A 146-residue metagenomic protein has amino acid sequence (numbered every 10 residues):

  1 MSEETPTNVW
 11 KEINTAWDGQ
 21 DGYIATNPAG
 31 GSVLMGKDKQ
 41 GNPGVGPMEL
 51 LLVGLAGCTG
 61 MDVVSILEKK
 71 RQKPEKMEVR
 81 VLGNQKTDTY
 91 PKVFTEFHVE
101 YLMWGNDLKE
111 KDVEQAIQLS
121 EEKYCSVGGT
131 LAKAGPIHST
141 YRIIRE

Functional and structural regions predicted by a protein language model:
M1-V53, V64-E146: Extended beta-strand/beta-hairpin segments
L55-T59: Alpha-helical metal-binding/catalytic segments enriched in His/Glu/Asp
